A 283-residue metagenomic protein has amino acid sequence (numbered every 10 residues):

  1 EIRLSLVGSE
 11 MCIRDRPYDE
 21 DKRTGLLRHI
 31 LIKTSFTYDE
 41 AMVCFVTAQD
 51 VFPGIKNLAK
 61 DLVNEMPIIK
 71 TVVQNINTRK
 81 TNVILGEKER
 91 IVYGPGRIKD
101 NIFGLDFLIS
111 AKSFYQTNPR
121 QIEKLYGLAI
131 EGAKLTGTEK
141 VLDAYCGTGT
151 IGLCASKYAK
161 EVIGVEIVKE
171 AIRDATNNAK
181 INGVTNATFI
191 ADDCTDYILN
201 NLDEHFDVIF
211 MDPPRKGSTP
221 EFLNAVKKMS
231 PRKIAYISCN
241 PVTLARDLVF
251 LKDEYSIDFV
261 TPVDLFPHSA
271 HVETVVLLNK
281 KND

Functional and structural regions predicted by a protein language model:
E1-G8, C12-I13: Single conserved hydrophobic/aromatic residue that forms the stacking wall/gate of nucleotide- or nucleobase-binding
L6, F36-Y38, I102: A generic beta-sheet turn/junction motif
R14-E20: Active-site phosphate-binding and catalytic loops of NTP-dependent enzymes
E20-T24, P119: Conserved phosphate/pyrophosphate-binding and hydrolysis machinery centered on Walker-type P-loop NTPases, extending
T24-T37: Short edge beta-strands and adjacent turn/loop segments
I32, D39-A48, D106-S110: Short, aliphatic-rich beta-strand segments
S35, A48, N279-K281: Residue-level recognition of strand-loop junctions within catalytic nucleotide-signaling folds
G54-K56, K60-D283: Rossmann-like S-adenosyl-L-methionine
